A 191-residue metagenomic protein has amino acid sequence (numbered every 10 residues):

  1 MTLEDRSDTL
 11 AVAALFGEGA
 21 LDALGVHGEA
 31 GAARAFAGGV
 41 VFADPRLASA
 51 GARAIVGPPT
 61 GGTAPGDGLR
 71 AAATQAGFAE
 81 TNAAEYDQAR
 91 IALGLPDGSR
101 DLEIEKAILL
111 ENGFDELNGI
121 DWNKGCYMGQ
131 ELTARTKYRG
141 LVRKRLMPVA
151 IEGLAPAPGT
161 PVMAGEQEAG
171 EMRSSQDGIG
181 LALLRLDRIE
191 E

Functional and structural regions predicted by a protein language model:
M1-L93, A164: Acidic, low-complexity central loop/insert segments
L3, D44, T81, C126 (+3 more regions): Generic marker of residues within folded, mature protein domains
R6, F16-A20, A48, V56 (+7 more regions): Generic hydrophobic/packing signal
T9, G19, T60, L95-D97 (+3 more regions): Residues that cap or initiate secondary-structure elements
H27-F36, E105, A155-P161, E191: Glycine-centered loop/turn motifs
F36-G51, N118-Q130, Q176-I179: Hydrophobic transmembrane alpha-helix bundles
R53-L146: Anionic-ligand-binding alpha/beta catalytic cores of soluble enzymes and soluble regulatory domains that recognize
N112-G119, Q130, A134-E191: Glycine-rich, small/acidic residue-mixed loop/short-helix segments
